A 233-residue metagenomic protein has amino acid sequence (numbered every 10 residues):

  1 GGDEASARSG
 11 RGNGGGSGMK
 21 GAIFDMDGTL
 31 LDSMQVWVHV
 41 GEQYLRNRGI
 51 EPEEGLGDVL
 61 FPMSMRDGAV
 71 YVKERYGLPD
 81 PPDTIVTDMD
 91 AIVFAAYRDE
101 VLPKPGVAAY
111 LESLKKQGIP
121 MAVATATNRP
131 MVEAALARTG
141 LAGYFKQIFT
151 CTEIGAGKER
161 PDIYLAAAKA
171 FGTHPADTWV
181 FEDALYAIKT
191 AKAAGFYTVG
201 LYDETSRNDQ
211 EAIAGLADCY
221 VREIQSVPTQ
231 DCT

Functional and structural regions predicted by a protein language model:
G1-G18: Short, Lys/Arg-enriched N-terminal segments with co-localized hydrophobic residues within the first ~10-30 amino acids
R11, G18-K20, E112-K115, N128-T233: Asp-based, Mg2+/Mn2+-dependent phosphohydrolase catalytic module
K20-Q117, P130: N-terminal helical cap/lid subdomain that shapes the substrate entry/recognition surface in HAD-like hydrolases
L30, P103, M121-A124, V180-F181: Conserved SAM-binding loop
E51, P120, Y197: Residue-level detector of anion-binding/catalytic polar loops
L60, L102, V123-A124, G155 (+1 more regions): Residue-level "hotspot" positions that anchor or transmit function at local structural transition points
D83, V101-K104, A126, G157-K158 (+1 more regions): Non-catalytic, surface-exposed connector residues within folded enzymatic/regulatory domains
